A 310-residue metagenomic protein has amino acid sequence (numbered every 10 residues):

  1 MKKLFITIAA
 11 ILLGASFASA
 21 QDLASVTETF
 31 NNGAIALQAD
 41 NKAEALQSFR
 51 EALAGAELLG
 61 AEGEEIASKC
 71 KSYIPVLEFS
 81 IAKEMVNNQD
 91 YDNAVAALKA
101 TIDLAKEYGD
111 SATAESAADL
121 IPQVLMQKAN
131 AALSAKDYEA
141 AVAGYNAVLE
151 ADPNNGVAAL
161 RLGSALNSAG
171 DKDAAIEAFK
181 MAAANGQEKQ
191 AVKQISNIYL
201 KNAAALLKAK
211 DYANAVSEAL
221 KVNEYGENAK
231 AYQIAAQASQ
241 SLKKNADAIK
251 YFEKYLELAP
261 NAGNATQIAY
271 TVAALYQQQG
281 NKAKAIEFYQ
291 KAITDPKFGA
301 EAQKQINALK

Functional and structural regions predicted by a protein language model:
K2, I6, L13, F17-K83 (+4 more regions): N-terminal leader/linker segments that initiate helical-solenoid repeat arrays
Q38, V76, S80, N87 (+11 more regions): Register position in tetratricopeptide repeats
K42-A43, Y91, Y138, K172 (+3 more regions): TPR-repeat structural position
A52, T101, A147-V148, M181-A182 (+3 more regions): Canonical positions in the second alpha-helix
E57, K106, P153, G186-Q187 (+3 more regions): Short coil turns that delineate tetratricopeptide repeat
E62, D110-S111, A117, A158 (+5 more regions): TPR alpha-solenoid repeat register
I66, Y73, S80, A117-L120 (+7 more regions): Canonical tetratricopeptide repeat
